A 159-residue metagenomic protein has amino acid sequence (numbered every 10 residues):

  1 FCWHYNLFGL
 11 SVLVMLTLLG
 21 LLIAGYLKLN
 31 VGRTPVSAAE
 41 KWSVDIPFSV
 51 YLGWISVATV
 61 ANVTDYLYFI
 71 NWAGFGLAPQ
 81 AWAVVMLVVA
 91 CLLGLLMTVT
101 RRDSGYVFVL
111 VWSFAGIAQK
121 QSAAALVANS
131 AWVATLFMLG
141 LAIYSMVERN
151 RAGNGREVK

Functional and structural regions predicted by a protein language model:
F1-A38: Internal transmembrane alpha-helix with an interfacial aromatic "cap," most often the third helix
F1-L13, I70-L77, V99-T100, Q121-L126: Membrane-interface helix caps and helix-loop-helix hairpins in membrane proteins
V14-L27, V44-N62: Alpha-helical transmembrane segments of multi-pass integral membrane proteins
T17-L27, F114-I117, L136-Y144: Alpha-helical transmembrane segments and their membrane-interface exit regions
L27-R33, I143-V158: Membrane-interface capping segments at transmembrane-helix boundaries
V44-G53, W72-M86: A loop-to-helix transmembrane entry motif
G76-L92, A118-G140: Membrane-interface transmembrane-helix boundary segments in multi-pass integral membrane proteins
G105-I117: Central hydrophobic cores of alpha-helical transmembrane segments in multi-pass integral membrane proteins
